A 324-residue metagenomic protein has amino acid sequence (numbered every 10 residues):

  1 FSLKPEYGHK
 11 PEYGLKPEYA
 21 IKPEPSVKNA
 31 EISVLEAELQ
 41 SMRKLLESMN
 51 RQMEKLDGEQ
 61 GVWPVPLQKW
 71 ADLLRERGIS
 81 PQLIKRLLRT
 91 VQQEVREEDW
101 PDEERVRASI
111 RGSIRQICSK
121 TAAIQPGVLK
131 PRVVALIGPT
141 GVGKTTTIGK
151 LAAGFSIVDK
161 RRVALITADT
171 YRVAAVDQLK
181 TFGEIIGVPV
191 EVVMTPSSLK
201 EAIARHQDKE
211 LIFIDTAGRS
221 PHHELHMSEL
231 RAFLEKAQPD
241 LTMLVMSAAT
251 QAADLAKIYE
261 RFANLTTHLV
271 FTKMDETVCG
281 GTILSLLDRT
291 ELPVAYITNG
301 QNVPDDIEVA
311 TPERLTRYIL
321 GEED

Functional and structural regions predicted by a protein language model:
F1-K10, K16-K28: Asparagine/serine/threonine-enriched low-complexity, disordered tracts, especially those forming N-linked glycosylation
K22-V163, T167-T170, T181-F182, I186-P196: Primarily NTPase-proximal linker/entry elements flanking Walker-type ATP/GTP-binding cores
R132-V134, V163, E210-I214, T242: Generic beta-sheet signal
I137-G138, D215-A217: Glycine-rich beta-strand-to-loop/alpha-helix junction loops that act as flexible
A168-T170, T216, K273: Generic detector of well-ordered alpha-helical packing
T170, A175-V176: Post-nucleotide-binding-loop coupling segment downstream of the phosphate-binding loop, primarily in RecA-like P-loop
Q178, I185, M194-R205, L211 (+1 more regions): Conserved catalytic-core segment of NTP-binding enzymes
